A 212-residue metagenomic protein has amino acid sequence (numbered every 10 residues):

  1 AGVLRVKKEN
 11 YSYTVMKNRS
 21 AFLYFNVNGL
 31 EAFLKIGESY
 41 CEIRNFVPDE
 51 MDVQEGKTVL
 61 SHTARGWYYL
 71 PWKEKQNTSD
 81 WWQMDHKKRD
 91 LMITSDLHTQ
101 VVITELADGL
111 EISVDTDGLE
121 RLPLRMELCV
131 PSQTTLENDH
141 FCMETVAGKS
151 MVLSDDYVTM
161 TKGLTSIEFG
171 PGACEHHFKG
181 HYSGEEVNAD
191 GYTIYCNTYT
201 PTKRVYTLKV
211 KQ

Functional and structural regions predicted by a protein language model:
A1-G163: Extended polysaccharide-engagement surfaces of secreted carbohydrate-active enzymes
S154-Q212: Beta-strand-rich recognition/accessory modules
